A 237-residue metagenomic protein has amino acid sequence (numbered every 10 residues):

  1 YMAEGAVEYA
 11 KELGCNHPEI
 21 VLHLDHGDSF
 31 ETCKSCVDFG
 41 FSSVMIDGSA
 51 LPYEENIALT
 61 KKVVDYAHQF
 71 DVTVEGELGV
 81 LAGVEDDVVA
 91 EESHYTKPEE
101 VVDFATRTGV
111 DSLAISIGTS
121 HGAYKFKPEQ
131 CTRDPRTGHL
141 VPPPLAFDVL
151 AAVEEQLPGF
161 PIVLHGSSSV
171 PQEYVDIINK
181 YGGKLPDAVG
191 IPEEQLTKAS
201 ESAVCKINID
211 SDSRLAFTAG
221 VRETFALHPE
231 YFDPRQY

Functional and structural regions predicted by a protein language model:
Y1-H17, V21, H26-P161, Q172-I177 (+4 more regions): Alpha/beta enzyme core
L164-S169: Short catalytic/ligand-gating loop segments at beta-alpha or beta-beta junctions within enzyme catalytic domains
K180, I191-Y237: C-terminal alpha-helical cap/extension of soluble enzyme domains
